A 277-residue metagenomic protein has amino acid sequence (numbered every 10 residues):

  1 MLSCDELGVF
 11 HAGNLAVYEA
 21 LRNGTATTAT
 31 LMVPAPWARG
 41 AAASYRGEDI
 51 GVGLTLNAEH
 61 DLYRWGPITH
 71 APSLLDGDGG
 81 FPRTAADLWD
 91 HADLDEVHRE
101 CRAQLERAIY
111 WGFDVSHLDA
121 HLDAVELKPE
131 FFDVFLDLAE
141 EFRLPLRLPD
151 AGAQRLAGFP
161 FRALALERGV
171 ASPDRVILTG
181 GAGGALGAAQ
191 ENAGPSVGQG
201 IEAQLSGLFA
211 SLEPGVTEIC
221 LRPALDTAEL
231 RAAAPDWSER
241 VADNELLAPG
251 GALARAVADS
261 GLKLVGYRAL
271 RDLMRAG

Functional and structural regions predicted by a protein language model:
M1-C4, H11-N57, D61-F113, H117 (+1 more regions): Terminal accessory/targeting
H121-A124: Conserved short loop/turn motifs at secondary-structure junctions
